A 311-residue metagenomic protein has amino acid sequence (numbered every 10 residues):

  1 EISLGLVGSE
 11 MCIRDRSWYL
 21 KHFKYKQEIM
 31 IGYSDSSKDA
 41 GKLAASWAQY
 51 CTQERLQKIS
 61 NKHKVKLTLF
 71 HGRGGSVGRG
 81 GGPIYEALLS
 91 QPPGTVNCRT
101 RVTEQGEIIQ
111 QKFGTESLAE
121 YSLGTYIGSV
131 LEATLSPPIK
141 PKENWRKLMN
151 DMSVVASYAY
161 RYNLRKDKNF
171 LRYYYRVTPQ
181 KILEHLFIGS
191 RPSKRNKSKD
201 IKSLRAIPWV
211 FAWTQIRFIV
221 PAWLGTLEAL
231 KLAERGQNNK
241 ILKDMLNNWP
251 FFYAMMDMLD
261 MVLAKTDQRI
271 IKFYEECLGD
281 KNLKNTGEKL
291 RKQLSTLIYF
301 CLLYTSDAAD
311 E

Functional and structural regions predicted by a protein language model:
E1, R14-A44, G124-T125: Active-site cores of enzymes that catalyze phosphoryl transfer or operate on phosphate-rich substrates
I2, L6-D15, Y304-D310: Conserved small/polar residues in nucleotide/adenosyl-binding loops
S3, S9, D39-A44, G78-Y85 (+1 more regions): Short acidic, glycine/serine/threonine-rich loops at helix termini
R16-K21, L88-Q105: Acidic, His- and aromatic-enriched active-site or binding-groove loops in soluble protein domains that engage sugars
K26-E28, K64-T68, R99: Beta-sheet entry/capping signal
G32-D35, L43-T52, Q57, R73 (+3 more regions): Acidic, glycine-enriched catalytic cores built around paired aspartates
K42, Q49, K66, F70-R79 (+1 more regions): Glycine-rich anion/phosphate-binding loop at the beta-strand->alpha-helix junction
R55-L67: A structural motif corresponding to the C-terminal end of an alpha-helix and its immediate exit/capping segment
